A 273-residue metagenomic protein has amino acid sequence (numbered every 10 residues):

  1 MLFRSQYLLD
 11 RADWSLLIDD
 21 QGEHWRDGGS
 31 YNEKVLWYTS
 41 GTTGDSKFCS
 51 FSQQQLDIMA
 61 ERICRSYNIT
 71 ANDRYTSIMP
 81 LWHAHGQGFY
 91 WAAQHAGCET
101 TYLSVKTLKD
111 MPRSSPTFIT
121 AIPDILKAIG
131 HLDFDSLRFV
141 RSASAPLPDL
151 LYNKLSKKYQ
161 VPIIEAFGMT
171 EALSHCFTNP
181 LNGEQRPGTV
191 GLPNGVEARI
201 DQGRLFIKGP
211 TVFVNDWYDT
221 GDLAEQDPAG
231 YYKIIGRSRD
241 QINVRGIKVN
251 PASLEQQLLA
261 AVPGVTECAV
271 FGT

Functional and structural regions predicted by a protein language model:
M1-L2: Short, small-residue-biased leader/transition segments that mark boundaries at the very start of proteins
Q21-Y38, D45, N68-R74: Conserved pre-ATP/AMP-binding loop-to-beta segment of ANL
K34-E61, N179: Conserved AMP-binding A3 loop
D57-R74, L81-F118, P123, K127: Conserved AMP-binding/adenylation subdomain of ANL enzymes
T100-L103, K157-Q202, V212-W217: Conserved ATP-binding loop and adjacent catalytic segment of the adenylate-forming AMP-binding
P116-A121, G130-Q185: Gly/Ser/Thr-rich phosphate-binding loop
S144, G168, G191, D222 (+1 more regions): Active-site glycine-centered loops adjacent to acidic/histidine catalytic or metal-binding residues that shape
G209, L223-T273: AMP-binding/adenylate-forming catalytic core of the ANL superfamily
